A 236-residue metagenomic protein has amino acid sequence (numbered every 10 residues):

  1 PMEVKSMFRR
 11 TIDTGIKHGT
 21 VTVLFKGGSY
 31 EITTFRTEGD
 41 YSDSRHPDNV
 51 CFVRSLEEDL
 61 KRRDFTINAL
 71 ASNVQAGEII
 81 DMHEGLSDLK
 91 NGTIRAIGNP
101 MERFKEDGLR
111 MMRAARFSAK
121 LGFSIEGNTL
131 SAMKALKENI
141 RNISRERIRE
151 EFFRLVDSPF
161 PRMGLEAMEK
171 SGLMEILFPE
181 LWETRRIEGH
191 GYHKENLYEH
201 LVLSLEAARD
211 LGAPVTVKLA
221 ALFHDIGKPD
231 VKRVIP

Functional and structural regions predicted by a protein language model:
P1-P236: Catalytic cores of the polymerase beta-like nucleotidyltransferase superfamily and closely associated nucleotide
